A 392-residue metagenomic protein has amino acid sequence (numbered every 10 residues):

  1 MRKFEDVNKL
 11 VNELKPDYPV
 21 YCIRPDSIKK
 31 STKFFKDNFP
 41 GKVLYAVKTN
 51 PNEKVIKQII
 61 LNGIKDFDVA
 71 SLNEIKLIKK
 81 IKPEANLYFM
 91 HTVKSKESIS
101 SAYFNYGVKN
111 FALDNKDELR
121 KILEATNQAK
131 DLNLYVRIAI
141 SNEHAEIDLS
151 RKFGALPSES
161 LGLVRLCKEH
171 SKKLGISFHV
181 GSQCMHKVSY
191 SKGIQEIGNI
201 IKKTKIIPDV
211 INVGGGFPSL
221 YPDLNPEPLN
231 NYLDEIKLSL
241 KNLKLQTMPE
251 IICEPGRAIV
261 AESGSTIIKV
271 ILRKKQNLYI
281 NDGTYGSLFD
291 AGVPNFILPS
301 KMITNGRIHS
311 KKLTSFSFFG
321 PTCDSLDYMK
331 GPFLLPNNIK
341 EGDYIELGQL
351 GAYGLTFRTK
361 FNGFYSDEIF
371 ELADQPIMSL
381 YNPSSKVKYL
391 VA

Functional and structural regions predicted by a protein language model:
M1-L132, R165-K172, K203-I207, Q375-A392: A charged N-terminal "starter" segment
D6, E235, E250-A392: Charged (often Lys/Glu-rich) extended helix/loop segments that serve as interaction or gating elements
C22-K29, T49, E53, V69-L72 (+10 more regions): Electropositive phosphate-/nucleotide-binding environments in soluble metabolic enzymes
S27, T49-P51, N73, V93-S95 (+7 more regions): Active-site-proximal loop/turn and secondary-structure-junction residues that shape catalytic pockets, frequently
I28, K48, S71, I78 (+7 more regions): Conserved, mostly hydrophobic/aromatic
A46, D114, Y135-A139, S177-H179 (+3 more regions): Short beta-strand segments
F104, T126-A129, A145, K168 (+5 more regions): Solvent-exposed alpha-helices and their adjacent loops that cap or buttress functional pockets in soluble metabolic
I140-K274, N362: Active-site loop/helix belt of alpha/beta enzymes
